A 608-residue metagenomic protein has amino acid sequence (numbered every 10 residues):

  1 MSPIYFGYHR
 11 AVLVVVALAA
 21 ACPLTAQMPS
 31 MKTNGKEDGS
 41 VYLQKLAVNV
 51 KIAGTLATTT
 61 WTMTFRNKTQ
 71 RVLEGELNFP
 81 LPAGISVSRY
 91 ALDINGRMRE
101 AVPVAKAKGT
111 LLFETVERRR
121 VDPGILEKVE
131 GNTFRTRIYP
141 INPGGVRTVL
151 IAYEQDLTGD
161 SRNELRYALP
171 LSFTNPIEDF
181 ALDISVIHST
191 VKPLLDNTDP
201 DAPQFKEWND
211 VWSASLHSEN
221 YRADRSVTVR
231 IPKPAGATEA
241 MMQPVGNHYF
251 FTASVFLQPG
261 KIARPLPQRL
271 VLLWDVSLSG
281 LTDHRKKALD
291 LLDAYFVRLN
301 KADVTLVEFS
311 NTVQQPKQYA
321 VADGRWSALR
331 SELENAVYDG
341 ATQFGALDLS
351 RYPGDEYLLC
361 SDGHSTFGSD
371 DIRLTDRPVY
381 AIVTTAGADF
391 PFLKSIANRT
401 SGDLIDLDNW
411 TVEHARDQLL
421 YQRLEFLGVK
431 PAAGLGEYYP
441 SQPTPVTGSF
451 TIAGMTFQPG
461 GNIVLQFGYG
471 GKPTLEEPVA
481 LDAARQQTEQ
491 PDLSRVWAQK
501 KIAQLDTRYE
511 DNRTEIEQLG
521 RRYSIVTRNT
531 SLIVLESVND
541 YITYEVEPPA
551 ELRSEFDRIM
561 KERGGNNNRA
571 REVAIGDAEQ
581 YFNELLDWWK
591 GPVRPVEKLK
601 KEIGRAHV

Functional and structural regions predicted by a protein language model:
T25-G54: N-terminal, polar/Ser/Thr-rich
M63, I151-Y153, W274-S277, F309 (+5 more regions): DG-centered beta-turn motif at the end of beta-strands
R89-N95, E100-V129, T133, R137-L273 (+2 more regions): An acidic, Ser/Thr-enriched
A263-D323, E356-C360: Von Willebrand factor
N300, V304-E334, F367-R373, P391-K394: Short beta-strand-loop
Q314-P316, G324-L358, S365, A388-D389: Von Willebrand factor
S361-L420: VWA/integrin I-like adhesion module and closely mimicked acidic/polar interface patches used
A606-V608: Conserved small/polar residues in nucleotide/adenosyl-binding loops
